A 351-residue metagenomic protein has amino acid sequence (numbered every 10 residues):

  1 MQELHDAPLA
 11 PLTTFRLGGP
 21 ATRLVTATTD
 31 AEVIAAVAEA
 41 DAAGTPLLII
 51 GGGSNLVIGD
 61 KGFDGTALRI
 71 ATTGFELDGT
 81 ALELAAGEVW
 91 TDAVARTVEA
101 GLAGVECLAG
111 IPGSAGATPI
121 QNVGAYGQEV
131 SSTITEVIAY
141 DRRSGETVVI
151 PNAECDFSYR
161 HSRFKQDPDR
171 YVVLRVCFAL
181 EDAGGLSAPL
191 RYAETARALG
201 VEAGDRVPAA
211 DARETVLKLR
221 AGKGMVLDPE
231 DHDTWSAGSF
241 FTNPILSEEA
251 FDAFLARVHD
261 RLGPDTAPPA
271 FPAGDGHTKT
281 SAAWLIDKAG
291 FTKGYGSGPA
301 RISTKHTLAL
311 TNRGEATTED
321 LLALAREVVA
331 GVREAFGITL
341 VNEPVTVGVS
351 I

Functional and structural regions predicted by a protein language model:
M1-S144: Anion-binding (especially nucleotide phosphate/pyrophosphate-binding) glycine-rich loop and adjoining beta-alpha core
L4-H5, P11-T14, T147-L310, E315-E319 (+1 more regions): Phosphate/pyrophosphate- and phosphate-bearing ligand-binding catalytic cores of soluble enzymes
T29, G53, G113, G145 (+4 more regions): Residue-level signal for inorganic ion chemistry
A36-A40, R191-T195, L324-V328: Short amphipathic alpha-helices in soluble, non-transmembrane regions that often serve as interface/regulatory elements
V94, A282, V329: Generic structural marker for isolated residues within well-ordered, non-membrane alpha-helices of soluble domains
E99-L102, T318-L324: Beta-rich strand-turn-strand
